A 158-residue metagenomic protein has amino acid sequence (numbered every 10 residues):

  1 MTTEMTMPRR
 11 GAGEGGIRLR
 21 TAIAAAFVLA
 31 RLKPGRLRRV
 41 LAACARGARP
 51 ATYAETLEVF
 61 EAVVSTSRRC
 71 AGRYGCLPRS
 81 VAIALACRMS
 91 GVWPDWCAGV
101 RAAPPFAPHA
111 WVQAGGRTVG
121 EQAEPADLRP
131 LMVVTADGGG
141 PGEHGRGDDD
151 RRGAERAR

Functional and structural regions predicted by a protein language model:
T2-G75, R88, W111-L131, E155-R158: Secondary-structure boundary elements
V81-R158: Hydrophobic/aromatic-rich core segments of domains that either
